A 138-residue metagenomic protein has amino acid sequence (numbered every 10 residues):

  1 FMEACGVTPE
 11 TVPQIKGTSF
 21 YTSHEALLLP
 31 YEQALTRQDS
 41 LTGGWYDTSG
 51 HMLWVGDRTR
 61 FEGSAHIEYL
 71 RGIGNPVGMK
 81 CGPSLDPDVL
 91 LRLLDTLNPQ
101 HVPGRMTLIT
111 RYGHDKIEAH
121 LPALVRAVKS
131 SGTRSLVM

Functional and structural regions predicted by a protein language model:
F1-G113: Active-site-facing alpha/beta catalytic cores
R105-S135: Non-transmembrane, aqueous-exposed alpha-helical and coiled segments at domain scale
M138: Active-site pocket-lining segment
